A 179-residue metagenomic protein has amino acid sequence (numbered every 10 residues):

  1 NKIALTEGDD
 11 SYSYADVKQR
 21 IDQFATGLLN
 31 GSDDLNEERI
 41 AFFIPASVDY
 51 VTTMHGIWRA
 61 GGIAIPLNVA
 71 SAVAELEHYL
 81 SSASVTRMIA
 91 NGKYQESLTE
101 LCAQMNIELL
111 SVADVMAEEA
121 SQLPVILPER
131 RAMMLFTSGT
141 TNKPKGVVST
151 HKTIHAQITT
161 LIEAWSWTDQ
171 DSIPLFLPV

Functional and structural regions predicted by a protein language model:
I3-D34, A41-S47, V51-H55, A72-E77 (+1 more regions): Conserved AMP-binding/adenylate-forming core of the ANL superfamily
S13-A15, A132-T159: Conserved AMP-binding A3 loop
K18-T26, V147-T168, S172-L177: Conserved structural elements of the adenylate-forming
A41-F43, Y50-M54, W58-R87, K145-V148 (+1 more regions): Short beta-strand->loop structural element characteristic of the AMP-binding/adenylate-forming
V69-L101, E118, Q157-P174: Conserved ATP-dependent adenylate/AMP-binding module captured primarily in the ANL superfamily
K93-E129: ANL superfamily adenylate-forming
E119-F136, K143, S166-S172: Conserved pre-ATP/AMP-binding loop-to-beta segment of ANL
